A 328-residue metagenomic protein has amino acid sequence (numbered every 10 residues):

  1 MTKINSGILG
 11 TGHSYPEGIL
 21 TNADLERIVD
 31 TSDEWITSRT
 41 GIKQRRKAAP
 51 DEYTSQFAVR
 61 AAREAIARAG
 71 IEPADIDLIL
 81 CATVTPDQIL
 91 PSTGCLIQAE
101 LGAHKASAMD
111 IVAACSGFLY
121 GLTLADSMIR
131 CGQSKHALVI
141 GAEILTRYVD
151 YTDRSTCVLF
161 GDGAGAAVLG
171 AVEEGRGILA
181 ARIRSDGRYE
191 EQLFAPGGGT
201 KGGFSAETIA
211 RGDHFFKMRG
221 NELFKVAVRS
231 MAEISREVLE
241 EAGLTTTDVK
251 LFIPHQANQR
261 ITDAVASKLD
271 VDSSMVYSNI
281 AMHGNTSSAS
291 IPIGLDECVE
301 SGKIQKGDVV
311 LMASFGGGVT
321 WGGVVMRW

Functional and structural regions predicted by a protein language model:
M1-P50, D153-K225, R229, E233 (+1 more regions): Condensing-enzyme catalytic core mediating Claisen C-C bond formation in acyl metabolism
I8-G10, P50-M109, L119, E241-K268: Conserved beta-ketoacyl condensing-enzyme motif
S14, A82-D87, A113-F118, G141-T146 (+3 more regions): Acidic, glycine-rich active-site loops and adjacent beta-strand->loop/helix elements that engage anionic groups
W35-Q56, V84-A137, S267-L295: Conserved catalytic cysteine-centered active-site region of acyl-thioester-dependent Claisen-condensing enzymes
I36, D75-A82, M109-V112, K135-A142 (+4 more regions): Beta-strand segments within the central parallel beta-sheet cores of soluble alpha/beta enzyme folds
R130-A164: Flexible, glycine-rich active-site loops centered on histidine and acidic residues that chelate a metal or position
I209-I280: A contiguous, well-structured pocket-lining segment that forms one wall/lid of small-molecule binding clefts in soluble
I293-A313, V319-W328: Catalytic phosphate/nucleotide-handling subdomain of diverse soluble enzymes
